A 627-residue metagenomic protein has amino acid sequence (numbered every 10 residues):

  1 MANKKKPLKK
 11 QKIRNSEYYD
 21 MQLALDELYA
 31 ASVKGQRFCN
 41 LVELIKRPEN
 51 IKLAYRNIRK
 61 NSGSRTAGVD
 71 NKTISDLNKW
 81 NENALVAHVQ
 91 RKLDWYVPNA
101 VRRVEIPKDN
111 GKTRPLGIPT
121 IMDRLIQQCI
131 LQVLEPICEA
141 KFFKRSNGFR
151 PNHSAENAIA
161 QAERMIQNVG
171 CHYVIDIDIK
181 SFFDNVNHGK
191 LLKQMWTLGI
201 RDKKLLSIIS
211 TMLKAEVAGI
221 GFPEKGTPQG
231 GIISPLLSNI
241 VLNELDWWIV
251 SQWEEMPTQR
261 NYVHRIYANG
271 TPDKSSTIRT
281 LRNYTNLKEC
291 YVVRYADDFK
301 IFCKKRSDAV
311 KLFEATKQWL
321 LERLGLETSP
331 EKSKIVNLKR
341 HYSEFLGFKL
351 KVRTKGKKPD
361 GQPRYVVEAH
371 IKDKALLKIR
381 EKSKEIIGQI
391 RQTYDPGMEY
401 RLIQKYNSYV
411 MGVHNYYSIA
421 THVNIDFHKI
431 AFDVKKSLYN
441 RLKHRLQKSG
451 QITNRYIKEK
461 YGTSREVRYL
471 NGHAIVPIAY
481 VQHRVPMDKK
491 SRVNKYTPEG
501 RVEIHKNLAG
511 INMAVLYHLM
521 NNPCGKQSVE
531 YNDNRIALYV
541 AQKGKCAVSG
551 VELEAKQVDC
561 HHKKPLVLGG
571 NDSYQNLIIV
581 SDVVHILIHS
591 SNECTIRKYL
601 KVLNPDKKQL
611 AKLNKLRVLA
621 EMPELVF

Functional and structural regions predicted by a protein language model:
M1-N83: Non-catalytic, polymerase-adjacent accessory regions of viral genome-replication enzymes
L85, A100, K141-R145, R150-H153 (+3 more regions): Conserved polymerase palm-domain catalytic core
D178, G550-D582, S590-I596: Histidine-centered nuclease catalytic patch
K214, G219, L324-D395, V410-M411: A conserved non-catalytic segment of reverse transcriptases and RNA-directed RNA polymerases corresponding to the late
R391, M398-Y461: Non-catalytic, peripheral interaction segments enriched in hydrophobic/basic residues
I430-D433, Y439-K526: Extended C-terminal regions of large enzymes
S528-D559, S581-V583: Short cysteine-rich loop/turn motifs with clustered Cys
V567-Q575, L587-F627: Polybasic, low-complexity binding patches
